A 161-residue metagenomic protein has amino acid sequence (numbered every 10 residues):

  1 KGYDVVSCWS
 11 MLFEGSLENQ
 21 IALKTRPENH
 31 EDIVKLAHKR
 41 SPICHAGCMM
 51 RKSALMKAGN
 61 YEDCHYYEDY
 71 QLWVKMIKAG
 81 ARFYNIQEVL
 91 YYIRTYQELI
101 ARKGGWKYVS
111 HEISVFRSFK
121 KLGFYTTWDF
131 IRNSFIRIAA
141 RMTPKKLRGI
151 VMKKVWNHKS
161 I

Functional and structural regions predicted by a protein language model:
K1-I21: Conserved donor NDP-sugar-binding/catalytic core segment of glycosyltransferases
C8-W9, F83-L90: Catalytic beta-strand/loop signature of glycosyltransferases that borders the donor
W9, L23-S41, M56: Short, flexible, basic/aromatic active-site loop/helix in glycosyltransferases
L12, S53-K57, V89-Y92, L99: Short, well-ordered alpha-helical scaffold segment located in the soluble/lumenal catalytic or ligand-binding core
C44-A58: Conserved nucleotide-sugar donor-binding and metal-coordinating catalytic region shared by glycosyltransferases
Y66-V74: Acidic donor-binding loop at a coil-to-helix junction in glycosyltransferase catalytic cores that engages
A81, I93, A101-Y125: Catalytic core of nucleotide-sugar-dependent glycosyltransferases
R137-I161: Terminal low-complexity segments of carbohydrate-biosynthetic enzymes
